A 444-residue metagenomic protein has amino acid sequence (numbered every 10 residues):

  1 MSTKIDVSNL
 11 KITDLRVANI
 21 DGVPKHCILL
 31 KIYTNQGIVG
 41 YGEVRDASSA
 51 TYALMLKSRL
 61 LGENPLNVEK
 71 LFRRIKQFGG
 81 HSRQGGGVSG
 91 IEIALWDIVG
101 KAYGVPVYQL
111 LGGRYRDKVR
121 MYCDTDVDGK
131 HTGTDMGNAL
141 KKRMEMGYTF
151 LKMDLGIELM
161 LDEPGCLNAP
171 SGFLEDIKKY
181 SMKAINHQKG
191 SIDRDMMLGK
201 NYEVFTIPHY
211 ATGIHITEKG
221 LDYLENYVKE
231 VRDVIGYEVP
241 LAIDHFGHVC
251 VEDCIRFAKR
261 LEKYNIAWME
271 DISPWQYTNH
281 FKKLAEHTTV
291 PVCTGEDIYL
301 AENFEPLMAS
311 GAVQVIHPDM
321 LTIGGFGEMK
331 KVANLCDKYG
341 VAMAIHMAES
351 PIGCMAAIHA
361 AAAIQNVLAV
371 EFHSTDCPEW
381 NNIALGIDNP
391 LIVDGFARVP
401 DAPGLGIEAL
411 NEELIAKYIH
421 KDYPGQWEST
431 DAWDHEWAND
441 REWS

Functional and structural regions predicted by a protein language model:
S2-Y41, D376-I383, E436-S444: Structured beta-strand/loop patches that form or line metal/cofactor-binding pockets in enzymes
I12, G37, L56, I91 (+8 more regions): Conserved, mostly hydrophobic/aromatic
I32, A50, S58, E63 (+5 more regions): Shared catalytic-loop signature of beta/alpha-barrel
Y33-V105, A438: Metal- or metallocofactor-binding catalytic centers and their adjacent structured scaffolds across diverse enzyme
Q84-Y103, G112-Y122, D126, T132-G133: Hydrophobic alpha-helical hairpins/lids featuring a short glycine-rich hinge
R114-M121, V234-I243, A285-G295, G340-M343: Short beta-strand/loop segments at the ligand-binding rim of alpha/beta enzyme cores
K118, D124-K282: Metal-dependent enolase-superfamily TIM-barrel catalytic cores that perform enediolate-based chemistry
L405-S444: Extended hydrophobic packing segments that form well-structured cores
